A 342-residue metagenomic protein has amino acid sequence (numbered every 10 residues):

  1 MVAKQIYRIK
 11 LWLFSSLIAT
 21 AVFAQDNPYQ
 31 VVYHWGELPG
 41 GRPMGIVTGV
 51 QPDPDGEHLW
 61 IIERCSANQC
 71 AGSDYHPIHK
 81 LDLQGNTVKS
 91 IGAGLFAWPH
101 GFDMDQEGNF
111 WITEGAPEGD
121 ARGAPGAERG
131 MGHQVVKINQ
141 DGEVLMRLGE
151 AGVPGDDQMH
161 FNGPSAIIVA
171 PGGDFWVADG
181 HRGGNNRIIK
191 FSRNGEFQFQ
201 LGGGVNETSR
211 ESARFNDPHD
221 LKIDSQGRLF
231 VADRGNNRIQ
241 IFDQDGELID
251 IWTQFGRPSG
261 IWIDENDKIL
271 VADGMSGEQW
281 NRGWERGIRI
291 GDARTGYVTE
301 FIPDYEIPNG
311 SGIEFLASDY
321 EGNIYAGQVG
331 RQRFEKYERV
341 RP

Functional and structural regions predicted by a protein language model:
V22-Y33: Blade/loop signatures of beta-propeller domains
Y33-D74: Beta-strand-rich domains and repeat architectures in extracellular enzymes and scaffolds, especially beta-propellers
G41-D55, G94-N109, E118, V153-D174 (+4 more regions): Beta-rich, blade/repeat-based domains predominating in secreted/periplasmic proteins but also intracellular
I61-Y75, T113-H133, A178-N186, A272-R286: Short, conserved, GDST-rich strand-edge loop motifs in beta-rich repeat architectures
S66-N109, E114-G115, G152: Blade-loop segments of beta-propeller domains
Y75-H79, H133-V136, N186-I189, R238-Q240 (+2 more regions): A short loop-to-beta-strand structural motif that recurs across blades of beta-propeller domains
D82-Q84, N139-E143, S192-E196, D243-D245 (+2 more regions): Short loop/turn segments that connect beta-strands within beta-propeller blades
S311-P342: Blade-level signature of beta-propeller repeat domains, shared across WD40, Kelch, NHL, RCC1 and BNR/Asp-box propellers
